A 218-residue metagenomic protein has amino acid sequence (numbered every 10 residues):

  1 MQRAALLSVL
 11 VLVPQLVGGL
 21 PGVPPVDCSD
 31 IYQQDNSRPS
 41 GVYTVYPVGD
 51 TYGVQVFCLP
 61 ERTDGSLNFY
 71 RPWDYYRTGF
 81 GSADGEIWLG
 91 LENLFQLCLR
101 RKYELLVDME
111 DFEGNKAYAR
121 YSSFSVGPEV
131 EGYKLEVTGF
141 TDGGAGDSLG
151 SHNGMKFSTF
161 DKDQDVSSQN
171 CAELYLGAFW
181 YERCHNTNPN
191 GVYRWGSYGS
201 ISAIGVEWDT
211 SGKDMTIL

Functional and structural regions predicted by a protein language model:
M1-L218: Mature extracellular or lumenal effector domains of secreted proteins and single-pass membrane receptors/adhesion
